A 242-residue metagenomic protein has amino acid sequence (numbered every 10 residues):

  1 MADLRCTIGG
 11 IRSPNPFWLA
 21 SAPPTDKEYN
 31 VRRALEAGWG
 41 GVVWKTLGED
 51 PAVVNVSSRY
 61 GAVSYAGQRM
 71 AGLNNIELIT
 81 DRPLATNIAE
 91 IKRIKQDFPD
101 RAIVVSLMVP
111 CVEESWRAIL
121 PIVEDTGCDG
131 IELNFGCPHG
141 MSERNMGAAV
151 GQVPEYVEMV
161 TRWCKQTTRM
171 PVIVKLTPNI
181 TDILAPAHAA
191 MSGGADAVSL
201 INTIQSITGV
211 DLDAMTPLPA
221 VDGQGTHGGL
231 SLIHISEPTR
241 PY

Functional and structural regions predicted by a protein language model:
D3-S13, W18-P24, E28-G193, L200-G229: Active-site entrance/lid segments in N-terminal catalytic domains of soluble metabolic enzymes
I233-Y242: Single conserved hydrophobic/aromatic residue that forms the stacking wall/gate of nucleotide- or nucleobase-binding
